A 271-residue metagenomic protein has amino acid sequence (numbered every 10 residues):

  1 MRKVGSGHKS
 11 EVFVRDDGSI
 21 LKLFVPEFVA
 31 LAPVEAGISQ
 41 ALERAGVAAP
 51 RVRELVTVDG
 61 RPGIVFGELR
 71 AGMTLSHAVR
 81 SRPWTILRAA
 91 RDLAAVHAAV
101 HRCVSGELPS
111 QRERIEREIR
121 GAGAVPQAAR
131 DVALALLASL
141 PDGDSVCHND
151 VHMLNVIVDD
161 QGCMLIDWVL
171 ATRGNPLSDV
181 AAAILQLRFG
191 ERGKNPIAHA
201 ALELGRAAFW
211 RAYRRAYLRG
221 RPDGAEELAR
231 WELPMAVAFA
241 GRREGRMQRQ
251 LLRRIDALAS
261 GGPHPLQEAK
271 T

Functional and structural regions predicted by a protein language model:
R2-P109, A124, A135-P141: ATP-binding pocket architecture of kinase catalytic cores
E11-D16, L134-S178: Active-site acidic catalytic loop and adjacent metal/ATP-binding pocket of ATP-dependent phosphoryl transfer enzymes
A32-E35, L177, Q248: Conserved strand-to-helix beginnings and helix N-cap segments that scaffold or border functional pockets
A36, E68-L69, N149-V151, W168 (+2 more regions): Generic detector of well-ordered alpha-helical packing
A98, A182-L185, A238: Generic alpha-helical structural context detector
R102-N149, D159: An alpha-helical support segment within catalytic cores of ATP-dependent transferases
G162-A207: Active-site Asp-x-Gly
K194-T271: Helix-rich C-terminal or lid/interface subdomains of diverse kinases
